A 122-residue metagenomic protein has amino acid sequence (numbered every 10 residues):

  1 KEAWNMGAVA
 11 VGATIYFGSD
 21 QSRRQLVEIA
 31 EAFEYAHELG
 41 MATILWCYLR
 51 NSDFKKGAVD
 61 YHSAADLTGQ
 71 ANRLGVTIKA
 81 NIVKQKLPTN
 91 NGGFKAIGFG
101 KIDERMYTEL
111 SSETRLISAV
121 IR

Functional and structural regions predicted by a protein language model:
K1-R122: Alpha/beta enzyme core
